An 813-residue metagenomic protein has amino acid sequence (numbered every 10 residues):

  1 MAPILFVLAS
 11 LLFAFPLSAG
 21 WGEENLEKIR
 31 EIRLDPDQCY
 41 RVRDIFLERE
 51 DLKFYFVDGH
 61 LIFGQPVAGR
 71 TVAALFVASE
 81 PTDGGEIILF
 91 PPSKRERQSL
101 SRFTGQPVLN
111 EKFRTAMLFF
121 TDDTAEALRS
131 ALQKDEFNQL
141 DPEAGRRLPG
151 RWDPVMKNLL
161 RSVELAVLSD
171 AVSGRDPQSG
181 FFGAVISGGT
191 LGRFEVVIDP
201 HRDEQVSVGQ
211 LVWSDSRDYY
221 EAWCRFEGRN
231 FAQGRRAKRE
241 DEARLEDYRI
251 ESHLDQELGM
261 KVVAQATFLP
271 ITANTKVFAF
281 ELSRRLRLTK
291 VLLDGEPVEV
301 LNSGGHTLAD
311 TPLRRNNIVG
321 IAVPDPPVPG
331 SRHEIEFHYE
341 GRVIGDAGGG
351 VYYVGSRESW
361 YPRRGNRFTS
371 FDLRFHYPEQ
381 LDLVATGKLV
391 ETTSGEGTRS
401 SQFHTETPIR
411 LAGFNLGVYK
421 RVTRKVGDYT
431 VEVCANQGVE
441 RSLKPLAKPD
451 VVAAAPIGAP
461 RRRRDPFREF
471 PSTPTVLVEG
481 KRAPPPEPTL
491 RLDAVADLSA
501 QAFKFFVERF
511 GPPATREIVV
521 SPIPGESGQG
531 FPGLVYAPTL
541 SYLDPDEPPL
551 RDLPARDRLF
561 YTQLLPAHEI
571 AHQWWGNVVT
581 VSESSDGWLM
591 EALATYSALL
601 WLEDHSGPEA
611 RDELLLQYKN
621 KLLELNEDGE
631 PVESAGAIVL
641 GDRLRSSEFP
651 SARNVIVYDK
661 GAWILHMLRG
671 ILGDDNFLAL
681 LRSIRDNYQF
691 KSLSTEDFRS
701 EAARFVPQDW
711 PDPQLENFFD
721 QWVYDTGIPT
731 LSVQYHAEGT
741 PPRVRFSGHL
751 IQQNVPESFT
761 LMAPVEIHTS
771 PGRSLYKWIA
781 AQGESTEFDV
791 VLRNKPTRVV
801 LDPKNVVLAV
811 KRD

Functional and structural regions predicted by a protein language model:
P3-P16: Bacterial N-terminal signal peptides
S18, D294, F403, P449-H749: Hydrophobic alpha-helical and helix-loop surface patches within well-folded domains that function as non-catalytic
A19-K261, R363-G365, E716-Q721, P729: N-terminal, polar/Ser/Thr-rich
A171, G180, V185-D241, E281 (+11 more regions): Non-catalytic accessory/interaction domains
G228-A232, R236-Q265, L269-T275, E281-R285 (+4 more regions): Hydrophobic helix-coil surface modules that form long, contiguous segments used for peptide/substrate interaction
Q233-K238, V319-A322, V328-P329, H338-H376 (+2 more regions): Glycine/proline-rich low-complexity spacer/linker segments in large multi-domain proteins
T275-G305, F368-S370, H376-Q380, E766-L775 (+1 more regions): Solvent-exposed beta-hairpin/edge-strand motifs
N317-I321, H333, E784-V790: Short strand-edge motifs at loop-to-beta-strand transitions and within beta-strands of extracellular beta-rich domains
